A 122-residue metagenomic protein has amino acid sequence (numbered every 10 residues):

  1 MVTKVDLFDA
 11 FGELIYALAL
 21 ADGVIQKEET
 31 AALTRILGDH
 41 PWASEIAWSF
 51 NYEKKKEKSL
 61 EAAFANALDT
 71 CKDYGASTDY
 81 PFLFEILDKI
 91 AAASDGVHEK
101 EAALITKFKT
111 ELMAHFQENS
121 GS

Functional and structural regions predicted by a protein language model:
M1-S122: Small-residue-enriched hydrophobic alpha-helices in membranes
